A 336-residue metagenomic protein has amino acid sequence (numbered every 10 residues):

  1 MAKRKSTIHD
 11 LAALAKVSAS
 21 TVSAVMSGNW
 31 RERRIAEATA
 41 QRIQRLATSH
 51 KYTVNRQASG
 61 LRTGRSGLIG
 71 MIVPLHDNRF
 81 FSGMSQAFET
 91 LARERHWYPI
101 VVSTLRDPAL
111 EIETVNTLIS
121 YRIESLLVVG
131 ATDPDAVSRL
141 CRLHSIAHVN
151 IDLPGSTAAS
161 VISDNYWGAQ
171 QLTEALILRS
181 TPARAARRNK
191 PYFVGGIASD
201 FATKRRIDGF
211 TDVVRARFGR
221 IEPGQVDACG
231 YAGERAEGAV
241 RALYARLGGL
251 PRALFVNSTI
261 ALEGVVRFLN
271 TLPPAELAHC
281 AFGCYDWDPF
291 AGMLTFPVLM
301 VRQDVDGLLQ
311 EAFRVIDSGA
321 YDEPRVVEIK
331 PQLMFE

Functional and structural regions predicted by a protein language model:
M1-G64: N-terminal helix-turn-helix DNA-binding module of bacterial transcription factors
E37, Q41, S49-E124: Amphipathic helical "hinge" segments at domain boundaries
R79-E94, G168-Q171, F201-R220, R235 (+2 more regions): Short, solvent-exposed amphipathic alpha-helices that sit in or adjacent to ligand/effector-binding or catalytic
R122-G130, K190-G195, V226, G248-S258 (+1 more regions): Periplasmic-binding protein-like
V129-Q171, R187, Y192, I260 (+1 more regions): Flexible loop/hinge segments that line or gate small-molecule binding clefts
A159-F193, G233-Y244, L262, V301-Y321: Hydrophobic alpha-helical segments within soluble ligand-binding/sensing domains
L172-G219, G224-V226, P324-E336: An alpha-beta-alpha
F218, E237, R241-E336: Flexible loop/turn connectors
